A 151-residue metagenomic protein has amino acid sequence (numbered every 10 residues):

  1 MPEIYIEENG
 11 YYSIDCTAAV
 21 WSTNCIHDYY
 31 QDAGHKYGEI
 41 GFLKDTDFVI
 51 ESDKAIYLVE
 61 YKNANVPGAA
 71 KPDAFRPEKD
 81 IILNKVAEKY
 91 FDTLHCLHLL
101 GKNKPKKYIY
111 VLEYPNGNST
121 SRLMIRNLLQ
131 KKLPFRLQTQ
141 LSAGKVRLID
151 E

Functional and structural regions predicted by a protein language model:
M1-L43, L141-K145: Basic, amphipathic N-terminal segments that precede the first structured/catalytic domain
Y5, Y11-Y12, Y29-Y30, Y37 (+5 more regions): Sequence-level detector for tyrosine residue identity
V20-C25, D32-H35, I81-K89, R122-M124: Short linear motifs at secondary-structure transitions and domain/linker junctions
L43-D45, K54-I56, E88, N103: Short connector loops at helix/strand junctions that flank enzyme active sites, especially segments positioning acidic
F48-I50, A55-N65: Conserved catalytic cores of phosphodiester-cleaving nucleases, focusing on short active-site segments
N63-P115: Catalytic cores of nucleic-acid endonucleases
K107-E151: Short, low-complexity, polybasic intrinsically disordered segments
